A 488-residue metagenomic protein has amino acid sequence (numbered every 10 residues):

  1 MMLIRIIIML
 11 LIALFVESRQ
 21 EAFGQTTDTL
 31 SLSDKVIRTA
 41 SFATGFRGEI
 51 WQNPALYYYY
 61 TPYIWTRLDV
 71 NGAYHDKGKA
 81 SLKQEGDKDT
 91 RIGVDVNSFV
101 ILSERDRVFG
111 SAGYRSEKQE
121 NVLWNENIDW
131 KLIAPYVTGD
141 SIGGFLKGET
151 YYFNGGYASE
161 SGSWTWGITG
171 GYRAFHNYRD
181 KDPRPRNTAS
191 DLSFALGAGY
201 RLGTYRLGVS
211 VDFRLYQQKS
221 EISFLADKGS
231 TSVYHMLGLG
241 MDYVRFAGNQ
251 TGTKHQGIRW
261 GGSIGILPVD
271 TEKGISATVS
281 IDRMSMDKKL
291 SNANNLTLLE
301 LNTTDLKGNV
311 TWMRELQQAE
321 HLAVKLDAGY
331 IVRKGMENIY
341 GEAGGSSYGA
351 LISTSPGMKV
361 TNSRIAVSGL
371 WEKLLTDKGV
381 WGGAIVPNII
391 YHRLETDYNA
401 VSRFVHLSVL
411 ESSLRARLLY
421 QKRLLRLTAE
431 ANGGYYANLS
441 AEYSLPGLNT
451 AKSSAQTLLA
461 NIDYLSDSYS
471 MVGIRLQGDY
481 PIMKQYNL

Functional and structural regions predicted by a protein language model:
M1-S31: Bacterial Sec-dependent N-terminal signal peptides
A22-E120: N-terminal, post-signal peptide beta-strand-biased segments of exported outer-membrane/organellar beta-barrel and other
K77-G93, I142-L146, F175-A189, T251-H255 (+1 more regions): Outer-membrane beta-barrel proteins
T90-R107, S111, A189-D212, T303-K325 (+1 more regions): Transmembrane beta-barrel strand/turn architecture of Gram-negative outer membrane proteins
Y114-Y151, S210, Q217-I222, R245-A247: Outer-membrane beta-barrel translocator/channel fold
D129-T138, H235-L488: Outer membrane beta-barrel transmembrane domains
G156-K181, A189-L192, T278-S291, A384-I390: Surface-exposed extracellular loop regions of Gram-negative outer-membrane beta-barrel proteins
